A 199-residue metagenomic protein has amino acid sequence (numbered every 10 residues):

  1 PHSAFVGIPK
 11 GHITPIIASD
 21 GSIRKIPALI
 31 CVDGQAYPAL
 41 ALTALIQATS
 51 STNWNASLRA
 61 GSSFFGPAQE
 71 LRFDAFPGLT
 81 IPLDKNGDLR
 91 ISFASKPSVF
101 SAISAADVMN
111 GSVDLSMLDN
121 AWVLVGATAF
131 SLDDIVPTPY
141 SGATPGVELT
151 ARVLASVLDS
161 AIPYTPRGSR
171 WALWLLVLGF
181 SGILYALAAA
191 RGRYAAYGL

Functional and structural regions predicted by a protein language model:
P1-L79, V113-A195: Non-transmembrane functional regions of envelope-associated proteins
P82-A102: Active-site Gly/Thr loop motif
F100-V113: A Trp-anchored, charged/polar loop motif used as the substrate-binding/catalytic surface of acyl/ester-handling
G198-L199: Small-residue-enriched core segments of transmembrane alpha-helices in multipass membrane transport and channel
